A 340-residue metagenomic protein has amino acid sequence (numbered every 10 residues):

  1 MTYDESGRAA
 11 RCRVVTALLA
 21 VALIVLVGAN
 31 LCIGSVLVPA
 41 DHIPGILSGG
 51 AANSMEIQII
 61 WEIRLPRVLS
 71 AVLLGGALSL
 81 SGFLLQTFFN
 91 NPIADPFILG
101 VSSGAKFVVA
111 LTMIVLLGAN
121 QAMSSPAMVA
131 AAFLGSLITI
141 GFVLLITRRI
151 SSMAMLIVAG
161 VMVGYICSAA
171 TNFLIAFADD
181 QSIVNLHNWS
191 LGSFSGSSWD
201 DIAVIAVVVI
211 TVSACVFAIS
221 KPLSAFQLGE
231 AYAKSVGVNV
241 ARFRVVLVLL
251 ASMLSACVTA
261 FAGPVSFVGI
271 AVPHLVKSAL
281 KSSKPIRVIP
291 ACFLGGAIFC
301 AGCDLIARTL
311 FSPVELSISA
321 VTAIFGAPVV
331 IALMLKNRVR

Functional and structural regions predicted by a protein language model:
M1-R340: Alpha-helical transmembrane segments in inner-membrane proteins
